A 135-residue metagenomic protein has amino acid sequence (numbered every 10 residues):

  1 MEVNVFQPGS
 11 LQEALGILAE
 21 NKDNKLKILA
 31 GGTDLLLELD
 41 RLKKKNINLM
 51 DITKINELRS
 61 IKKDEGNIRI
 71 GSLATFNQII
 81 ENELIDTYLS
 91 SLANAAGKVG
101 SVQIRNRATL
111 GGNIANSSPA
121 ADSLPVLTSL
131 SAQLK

Functional and structural regions predicted by a protein language model:
M1-K135: C-terminal structural segment of proteins
